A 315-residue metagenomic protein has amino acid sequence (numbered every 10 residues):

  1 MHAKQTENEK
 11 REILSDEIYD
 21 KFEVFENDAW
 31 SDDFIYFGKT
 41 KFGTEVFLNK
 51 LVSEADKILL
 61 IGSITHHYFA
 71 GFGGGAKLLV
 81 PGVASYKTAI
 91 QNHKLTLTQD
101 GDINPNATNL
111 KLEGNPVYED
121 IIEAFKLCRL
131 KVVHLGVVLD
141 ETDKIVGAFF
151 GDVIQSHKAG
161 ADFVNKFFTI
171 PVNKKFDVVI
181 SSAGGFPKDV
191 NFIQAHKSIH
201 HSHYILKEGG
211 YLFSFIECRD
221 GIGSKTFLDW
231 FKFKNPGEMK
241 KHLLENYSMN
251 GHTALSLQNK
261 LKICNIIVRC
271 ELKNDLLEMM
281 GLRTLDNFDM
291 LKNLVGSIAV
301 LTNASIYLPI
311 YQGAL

Functional and structural regions predicted by a protein language model:
Q5-I13, I35-K39, F69-G74, V146-F150 (+4 more regions): Short acidic, glycine/serine/threonine-rich loops at helix termini
E7-G73: An acidic, phosphate/nucleotide-engaging active-site surface
D16-I18, T40, E45, N49-E54 (+6 more regions): Solvent-exposed alpha-helices and their adjacent loops that cap or buttress functional pockets in soluble metabolic
T40, L48-S53, I61-L135, E141 (+2 more regions): Conserved phosphate- and dinucleotide-binding cores of soluble alpha/beta proteins, encompassing both enzyme active
L59-I61, D177-S182, F213, A299-V300: Structural motif
N104-F186: Membrane-embedded hairpin module used as a gating/binding unit in multi-pass transport and secretion proteins
D189-I267: C-terminal catalytic subdomain
C270-L315: Extended hydrophobic packing segments that form well-structured cores
